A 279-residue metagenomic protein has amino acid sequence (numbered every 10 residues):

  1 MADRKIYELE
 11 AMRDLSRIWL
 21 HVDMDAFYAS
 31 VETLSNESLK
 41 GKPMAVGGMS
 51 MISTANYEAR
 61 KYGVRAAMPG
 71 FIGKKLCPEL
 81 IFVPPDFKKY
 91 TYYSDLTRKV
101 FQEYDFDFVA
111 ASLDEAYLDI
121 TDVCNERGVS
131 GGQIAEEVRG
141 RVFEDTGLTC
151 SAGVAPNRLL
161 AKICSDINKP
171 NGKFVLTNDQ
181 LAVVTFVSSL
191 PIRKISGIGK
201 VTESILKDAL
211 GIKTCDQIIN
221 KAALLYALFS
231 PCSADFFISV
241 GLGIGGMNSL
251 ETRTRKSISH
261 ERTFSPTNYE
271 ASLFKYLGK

Functional and structural regions predicted by a protein language model:
M1-L113, Y117, G241: Residues that scaffold, gate, or flank divalent-cation-dependent active/transport sites
H21-V22, A152, I198: Short hydrophobic beta-strand that contains or immediately precedes a catalytic carboxylate
V31-T33, A55-E58, L160-N168, D208 (+1 more regions): Short acidic, glycine/serine/threonine-rich loops at helix termini
Y57, A66-E79, L96-K99, I134 (+5 more regions): Intrinsically disordered, low-complexity, Ser/Thr/Glu/Asp/Lys/Arg-enriched terminal regions and linkers of eukaryotic
V64, V183-T214, S239: Amphipathic, charged-and-aliphatic alpha-helical interface segments that function as noncatalytic docking
D95, K99-C150: Hydrophobic alpha-helical hairpins/lids featuring a short glycine-rich hinge
S130-R193: Long, highly charged, low-complexity intrinsically disordered interaction regions that mediate electrostatic DNA/RNA
T202-K279: DNA-contacting surface of Y-family translesion DNA polymerases
